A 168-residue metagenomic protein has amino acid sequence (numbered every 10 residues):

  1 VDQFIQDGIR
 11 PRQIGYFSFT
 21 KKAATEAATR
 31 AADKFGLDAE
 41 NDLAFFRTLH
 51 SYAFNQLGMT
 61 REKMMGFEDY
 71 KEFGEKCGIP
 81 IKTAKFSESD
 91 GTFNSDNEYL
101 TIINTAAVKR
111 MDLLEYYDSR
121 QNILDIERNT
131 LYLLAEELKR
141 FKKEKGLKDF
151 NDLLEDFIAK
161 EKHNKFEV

Functional and structural regions predicted by a protein language model:
V1-E62: P-loop NTPase Walker
F4, G74, K142-K143: Hydrophobic alpha-helix position signal
Q13-G15, K85-V168: Accessory N-terminal region flanking or inserted into the helicase ATPase core in nucleic-acid motor proteins
A31, G74-C77, K160-K162: Alpha-helix C-terminal capping segments
A39-D42, T48, F67-G74, E136-K139: SF2 helicase/translocase NTPase motor core, specifically the RecA-like lobe 1 inter-motif segment between Walker
G66-D90: Conserved phosphoryl-transfer catalytic core
